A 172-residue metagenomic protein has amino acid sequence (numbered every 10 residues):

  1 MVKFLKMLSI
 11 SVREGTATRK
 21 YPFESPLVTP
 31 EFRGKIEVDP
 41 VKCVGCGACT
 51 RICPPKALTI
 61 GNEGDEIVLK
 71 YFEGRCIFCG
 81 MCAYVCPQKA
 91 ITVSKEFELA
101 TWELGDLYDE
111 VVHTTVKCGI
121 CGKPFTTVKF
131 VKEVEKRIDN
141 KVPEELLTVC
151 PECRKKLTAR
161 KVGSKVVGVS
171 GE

Functional and structural regions predicted by a protein language model:
M1-E63, E73-R75, M81-V85, K89-E172: Non-ligating segments of multi-cofactor redox enzymes
